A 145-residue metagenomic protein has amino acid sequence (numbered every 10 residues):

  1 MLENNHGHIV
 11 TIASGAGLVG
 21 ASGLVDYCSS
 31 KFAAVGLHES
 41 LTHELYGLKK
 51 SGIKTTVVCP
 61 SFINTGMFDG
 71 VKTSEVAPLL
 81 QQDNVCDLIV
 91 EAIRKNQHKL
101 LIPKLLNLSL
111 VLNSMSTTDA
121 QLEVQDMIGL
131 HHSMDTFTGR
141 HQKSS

Functional and structural regions predicted by a protein language model:
M1-N5: A short helix-coil junction within the Rossmann-fold of NAD(P)-dependent oxidoreductases
T11: Rossmann-fold scaffold of SDR-type NAD(P)-dependent oxidoreductases
S14: Residue(s) in the substrate-gating loop at a strand-loop-helix junction that position the organic substrate next
G17-V19: Conserved catalytic-site region of short-chain dehydrogenase/reductase
A21-V25: Active-site loop immediately N-terminal to the catalytic Tyr-X3-Lys motif of short-chain dehydrogenase/reductase
S30: Active-site helix of classical SDR
E44-L106, M115, D119-L122: SDR active-site lid
E91, V124-S145: Short linear elements at protein peripheries
